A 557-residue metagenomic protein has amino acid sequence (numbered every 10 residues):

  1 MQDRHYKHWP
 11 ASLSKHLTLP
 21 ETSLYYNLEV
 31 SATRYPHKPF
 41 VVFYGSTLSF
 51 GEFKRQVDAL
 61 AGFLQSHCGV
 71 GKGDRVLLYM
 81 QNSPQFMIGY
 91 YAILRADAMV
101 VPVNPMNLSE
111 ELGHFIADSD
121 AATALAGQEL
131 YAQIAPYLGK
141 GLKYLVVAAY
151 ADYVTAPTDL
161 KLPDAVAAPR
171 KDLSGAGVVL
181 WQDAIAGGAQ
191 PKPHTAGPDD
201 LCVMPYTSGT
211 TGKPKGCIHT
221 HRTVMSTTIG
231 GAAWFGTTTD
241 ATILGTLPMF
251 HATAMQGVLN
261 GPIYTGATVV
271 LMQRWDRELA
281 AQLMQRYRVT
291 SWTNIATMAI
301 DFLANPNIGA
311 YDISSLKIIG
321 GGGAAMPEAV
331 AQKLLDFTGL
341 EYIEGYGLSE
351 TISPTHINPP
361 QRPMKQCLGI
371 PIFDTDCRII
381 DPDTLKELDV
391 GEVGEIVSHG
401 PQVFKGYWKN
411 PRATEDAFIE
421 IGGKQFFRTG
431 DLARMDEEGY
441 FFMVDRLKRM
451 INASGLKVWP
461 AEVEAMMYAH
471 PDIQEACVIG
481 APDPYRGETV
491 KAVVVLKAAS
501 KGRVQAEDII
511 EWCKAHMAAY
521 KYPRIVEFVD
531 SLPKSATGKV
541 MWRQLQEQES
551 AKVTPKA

Functional and structural regions predicted by a protein language model:
P20, F43-L48, A61-E110, K457 (+1 more regions): Conserved AMP-binding/adenylate-forming
S49-G51, P193, C202-S226: Conserved AMP-binding A3 loop
R95-D183: Structural core segment of the AMP-binding/adenylate-forming
N107, G113, A124-A126, W292 (+7 more regions): AMP-binding/adenylate-forming catalytic core of the ANL superfamily
K171-Y206, K213, G236-T242: Conserved pre-ATP/AMP-binding loop-to-beta segment of ANL
M225-T242, F250-S291, A299, N305: Conserved AMP-binding/adenylation subdomain of ANL enzymes
R286-N294, L303-M364, D376: Gly/Ser/Thr-rich phosphate-binding loop
I370-D374, K386-F418, V458: Conserved ATP/PPi-binding loop(s) of AMP-dependent carboxylate-activating enzymes
